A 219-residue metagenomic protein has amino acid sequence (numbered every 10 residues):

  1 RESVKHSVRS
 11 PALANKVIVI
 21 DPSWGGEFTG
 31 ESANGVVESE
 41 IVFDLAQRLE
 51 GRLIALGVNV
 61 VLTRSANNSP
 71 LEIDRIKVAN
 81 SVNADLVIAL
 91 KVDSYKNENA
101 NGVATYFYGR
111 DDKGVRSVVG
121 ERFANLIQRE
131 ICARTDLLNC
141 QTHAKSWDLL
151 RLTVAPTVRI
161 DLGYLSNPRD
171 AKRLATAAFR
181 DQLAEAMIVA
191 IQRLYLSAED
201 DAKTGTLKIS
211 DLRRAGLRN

Functional and structural regions predicted by a protein language model:
R1-N219: Catalytic-site microenvironment of enzymes that process N-acetyl-hexosamine-containing cell-wall polysaccharides
